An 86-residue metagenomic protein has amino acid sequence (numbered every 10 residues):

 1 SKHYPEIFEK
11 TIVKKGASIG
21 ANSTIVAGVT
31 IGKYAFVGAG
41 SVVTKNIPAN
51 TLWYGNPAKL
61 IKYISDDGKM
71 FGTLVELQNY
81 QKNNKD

Functional and structural regions predicted by a protein language model:
S1-T30: Flexible, glycine/small-residue-enriched loop-and-beta-strand segment within the central core of proteins
H3, G16, V29, Y34 (+2 more regions): Terminal amphipathic alpha-helical/low-complexity segments used for targeting or macromolecular assembly
N22, G40, P57: Gly/Ser/Thr-rich beta-alpha loop segments that engage phosphate groups in nucleotides
